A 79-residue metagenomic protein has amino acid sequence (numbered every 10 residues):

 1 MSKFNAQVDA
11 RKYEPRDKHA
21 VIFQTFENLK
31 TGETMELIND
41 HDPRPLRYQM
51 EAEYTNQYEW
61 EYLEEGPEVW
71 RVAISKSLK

Functional and structural regions predicted by a protein language model:
S2-K79: Positively charged, polar, low-complexity stretches
